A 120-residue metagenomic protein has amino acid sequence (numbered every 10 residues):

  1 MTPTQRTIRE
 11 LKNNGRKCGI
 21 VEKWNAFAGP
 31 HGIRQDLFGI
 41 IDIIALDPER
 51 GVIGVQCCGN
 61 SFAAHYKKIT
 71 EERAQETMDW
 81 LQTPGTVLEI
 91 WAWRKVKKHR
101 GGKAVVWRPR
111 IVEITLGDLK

Functional and structural regions predicted by a protein language model:
M1-K120: Catalytic phosphate/metal-binding cores of nucleic-acid and nucleotide-processing enzymes, i.e., regions that mediate
